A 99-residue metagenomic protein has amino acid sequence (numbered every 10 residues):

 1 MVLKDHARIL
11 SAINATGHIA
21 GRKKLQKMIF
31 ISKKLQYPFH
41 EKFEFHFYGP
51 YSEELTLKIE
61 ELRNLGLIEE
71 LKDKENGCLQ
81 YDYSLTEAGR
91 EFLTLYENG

Functional and structural regions predicted by a protein language model:
M1-G99: Domain-edge interaction signal
